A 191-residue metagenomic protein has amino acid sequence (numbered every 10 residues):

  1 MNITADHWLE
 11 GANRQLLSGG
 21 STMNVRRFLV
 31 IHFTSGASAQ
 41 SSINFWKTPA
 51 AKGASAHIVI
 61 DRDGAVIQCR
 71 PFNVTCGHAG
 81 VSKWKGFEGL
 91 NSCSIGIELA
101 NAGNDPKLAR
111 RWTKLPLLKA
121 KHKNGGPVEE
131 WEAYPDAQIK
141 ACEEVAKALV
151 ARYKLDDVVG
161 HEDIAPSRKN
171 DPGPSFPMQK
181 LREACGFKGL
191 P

Functional and structural regions predicted by a protein language model:
N2, D6, S21, V59 (+1 more regions): Acidic, His- and aromatic-enriched active-site or binding-groove loops in soluble protein domains that engage sugars
N2-D156: Active-site-adjacent loop/helix surface patches within enzyme catalytic domains that shape the substrate-binding cleft
V30, V159, P177-K180: Intrinsically disordered, low-complexity regions enriched for glutamine and histidine
A100, I164, P177: Short, electropositive, low-hydrophobicity segments enriched in small/polar residues
Y153-R168: Acidic/histidine-rich, metal-coordinating catalytic segments
D171: Aromatic-lined carbohydrate-binding surfaces of glycoside hydrolases
